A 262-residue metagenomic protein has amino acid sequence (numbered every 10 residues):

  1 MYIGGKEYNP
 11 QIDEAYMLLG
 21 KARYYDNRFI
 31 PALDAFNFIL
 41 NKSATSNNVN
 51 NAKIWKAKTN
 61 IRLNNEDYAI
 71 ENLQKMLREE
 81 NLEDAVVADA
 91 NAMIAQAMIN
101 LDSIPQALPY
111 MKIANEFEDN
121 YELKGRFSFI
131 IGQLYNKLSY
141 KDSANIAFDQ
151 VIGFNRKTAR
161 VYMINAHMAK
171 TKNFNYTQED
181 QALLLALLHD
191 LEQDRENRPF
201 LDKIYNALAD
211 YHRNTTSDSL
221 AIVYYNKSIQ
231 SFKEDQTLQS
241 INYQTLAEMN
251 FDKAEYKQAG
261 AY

Functional and structural regions predicted by a protein language model:
M1-Y262: Acidic, polar-rich low-complexity tracts and alpha-helical solenoid repeat scaffolds
